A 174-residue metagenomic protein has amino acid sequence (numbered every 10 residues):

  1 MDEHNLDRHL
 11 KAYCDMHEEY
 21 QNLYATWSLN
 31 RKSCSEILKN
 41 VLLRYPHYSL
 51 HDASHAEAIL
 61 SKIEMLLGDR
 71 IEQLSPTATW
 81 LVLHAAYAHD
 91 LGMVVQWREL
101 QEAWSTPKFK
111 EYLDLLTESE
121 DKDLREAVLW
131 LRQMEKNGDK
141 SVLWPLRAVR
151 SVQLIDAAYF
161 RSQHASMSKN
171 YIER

Functional and structural regions predicted by a protein language model:
M1-S33, I37, V41-L43, L60 (+1 more regions): Boundary/activation segment at the start of structured domains
R31, A56-L60, A165-K169: Hydrophobic faces of stable alpha-helices that mediate helix-helix packing
S33-A58, R150-I155: Active-site flanking loop/helix segments enriched in acidic
Y45-L81, V94: Alpha-helical phosphate/pyrophosphate-handling elements in metalloenzyme active cores
E72, P76-R174: Divalent metal-dependent catalytic cores for phosphoryl transfer on phosphate-bearing substrates
